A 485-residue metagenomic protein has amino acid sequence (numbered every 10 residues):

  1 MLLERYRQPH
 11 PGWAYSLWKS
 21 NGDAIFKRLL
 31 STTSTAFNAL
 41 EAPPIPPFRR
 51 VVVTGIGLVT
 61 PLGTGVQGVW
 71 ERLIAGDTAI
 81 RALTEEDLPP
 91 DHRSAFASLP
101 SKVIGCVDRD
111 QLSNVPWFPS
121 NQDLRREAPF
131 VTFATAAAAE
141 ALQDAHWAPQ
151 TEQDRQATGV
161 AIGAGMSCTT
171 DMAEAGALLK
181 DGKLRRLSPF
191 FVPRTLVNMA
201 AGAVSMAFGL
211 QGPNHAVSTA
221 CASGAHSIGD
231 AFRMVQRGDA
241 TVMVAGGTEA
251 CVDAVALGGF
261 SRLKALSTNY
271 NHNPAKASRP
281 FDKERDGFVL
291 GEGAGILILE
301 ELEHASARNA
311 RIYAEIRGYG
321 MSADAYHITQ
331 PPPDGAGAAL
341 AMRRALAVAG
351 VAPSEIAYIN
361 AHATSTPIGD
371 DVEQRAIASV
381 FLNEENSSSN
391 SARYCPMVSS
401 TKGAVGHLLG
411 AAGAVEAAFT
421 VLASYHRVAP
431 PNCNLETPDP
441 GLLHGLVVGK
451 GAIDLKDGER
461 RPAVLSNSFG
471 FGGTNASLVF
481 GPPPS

Functional and structural regions predicted by a protein language model:
L2-E4, G12-K19, I25-D123, E303-E315 (+2 more regions): ACP-dependent fatty acid/polyketide chain-elongation machinery
T32-V53, Q150-R155, A349-E355, N386-Y394 (+1 more regions): Flexible, low-complexity linker/loop segments at domain and module junctions
R50-T54, R81, N271-A349, E355-Y358 (+1 more regions): Condensing-enzyme catalytic core mediating Claisen C-C bond formation in acyl metabolism
V53, I74-T219, T248-L257, P353-G369: Conserved beta-ketoacyl condensing-enzyme motif
A82, D181-S188, G229, R233 (+3 more regions): Glycine-/small-residue-rich "gating" segment that lines the acyl/pantetheine channel and substrate pocket
H92-I104, R109, S167-D171, A250-S278 (+4 more regions): Active-site-adjacent elements of ketosynthase-type condensing enzymes
A134-W147, V197-A200, S205-F208, N214-E249 (+3 more regions): Active-site-proximal alpha-helical scaffold in enzymes
A141-R155, A305-I312, M342-Y358, V380-S388: Phosphate/pyrophosphate-binding loops at sites that engage ATP/ADP/AMP, CoA/4′-phosphopantetheine, polyphosphate
